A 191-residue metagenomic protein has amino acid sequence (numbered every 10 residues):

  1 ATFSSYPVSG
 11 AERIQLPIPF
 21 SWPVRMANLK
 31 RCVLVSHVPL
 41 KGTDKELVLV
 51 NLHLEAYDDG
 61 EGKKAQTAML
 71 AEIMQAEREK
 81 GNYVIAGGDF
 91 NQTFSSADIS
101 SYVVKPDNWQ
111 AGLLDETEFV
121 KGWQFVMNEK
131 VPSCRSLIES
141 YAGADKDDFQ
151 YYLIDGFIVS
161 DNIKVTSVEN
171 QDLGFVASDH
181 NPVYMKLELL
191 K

Functional and structural regions predicted by a protein language model:
A1-E46: Structured beta-strand-rich core segments of catalytic domains in phosphoester-bond hydrolases
T2, R13, V33-H37, N51 (+2 more regions): Conserved hydrophobic/aromatic beta-strand scaffold that supports enzyme active sites
P7, H53-E55, F90-T93: Catalytic metal-binding/acid-base residues of hydrolase active sites
P23-M26, G60-K64, D98: Short, solvent-exposed loop/turn segments at secondary-structure boundaries
L47-H53: Aromatic- and acid-rich polysaccharide-binding/catalytic face of secreted or lumenal carbohydrate-active enzymes
N51, A86-G87: Generic enzyme active-site microenvironment
D59-N82: A long, amphipathic alpha-helix that forms part of the scaffold/cap immediately adjacent to metal-dependent active
M74-I85, Q92-K191: Metal-dependent phosphoester-hydrolase catalytic domains
